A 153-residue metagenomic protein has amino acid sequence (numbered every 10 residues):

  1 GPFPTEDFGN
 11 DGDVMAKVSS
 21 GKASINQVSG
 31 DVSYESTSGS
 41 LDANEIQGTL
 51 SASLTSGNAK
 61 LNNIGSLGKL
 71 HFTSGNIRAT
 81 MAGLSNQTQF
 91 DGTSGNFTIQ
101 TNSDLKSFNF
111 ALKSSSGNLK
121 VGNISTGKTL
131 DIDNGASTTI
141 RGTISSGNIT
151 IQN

Functional and structural regions predicted by a protein language model:
F3, D7-F8, A23, V32 (+2 more regions): Short, surface-exposed interaction patches in beta-rich subdomains that mediate adhesion/assembly near membranes
G12-M15, D31: N-terminal targeting/secretion presequences
